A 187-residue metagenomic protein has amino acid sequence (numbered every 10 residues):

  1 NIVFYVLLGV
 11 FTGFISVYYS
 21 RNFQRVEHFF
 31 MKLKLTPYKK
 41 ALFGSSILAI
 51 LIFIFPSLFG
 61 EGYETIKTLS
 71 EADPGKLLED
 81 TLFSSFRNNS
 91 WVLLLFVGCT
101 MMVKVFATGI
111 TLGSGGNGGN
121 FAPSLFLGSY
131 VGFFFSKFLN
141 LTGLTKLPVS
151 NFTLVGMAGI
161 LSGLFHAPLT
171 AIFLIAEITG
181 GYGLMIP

Functional and structural regions predicted by a protein language model:
N1-P187: Alpha-helical transmembrane segments and immediately membrane-proximal extracytoplasmic
